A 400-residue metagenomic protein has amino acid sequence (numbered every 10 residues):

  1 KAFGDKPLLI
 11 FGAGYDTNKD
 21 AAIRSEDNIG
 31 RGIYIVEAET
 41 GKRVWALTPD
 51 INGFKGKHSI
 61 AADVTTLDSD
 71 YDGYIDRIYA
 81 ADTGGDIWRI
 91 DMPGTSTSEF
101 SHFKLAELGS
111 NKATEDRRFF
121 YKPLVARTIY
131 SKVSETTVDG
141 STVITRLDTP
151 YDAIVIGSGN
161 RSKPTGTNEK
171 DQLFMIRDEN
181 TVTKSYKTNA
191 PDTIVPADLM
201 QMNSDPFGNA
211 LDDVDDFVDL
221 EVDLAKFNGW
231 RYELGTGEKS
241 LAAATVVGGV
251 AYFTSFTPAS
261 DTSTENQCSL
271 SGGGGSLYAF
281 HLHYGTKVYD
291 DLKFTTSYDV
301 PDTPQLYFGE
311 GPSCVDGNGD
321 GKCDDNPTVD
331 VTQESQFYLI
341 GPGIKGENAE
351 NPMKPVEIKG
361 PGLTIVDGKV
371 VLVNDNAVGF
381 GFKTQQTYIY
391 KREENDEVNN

Functional and structural regions predicted by a protein language model:
K1-N400: Beta-propeller fold recognition
